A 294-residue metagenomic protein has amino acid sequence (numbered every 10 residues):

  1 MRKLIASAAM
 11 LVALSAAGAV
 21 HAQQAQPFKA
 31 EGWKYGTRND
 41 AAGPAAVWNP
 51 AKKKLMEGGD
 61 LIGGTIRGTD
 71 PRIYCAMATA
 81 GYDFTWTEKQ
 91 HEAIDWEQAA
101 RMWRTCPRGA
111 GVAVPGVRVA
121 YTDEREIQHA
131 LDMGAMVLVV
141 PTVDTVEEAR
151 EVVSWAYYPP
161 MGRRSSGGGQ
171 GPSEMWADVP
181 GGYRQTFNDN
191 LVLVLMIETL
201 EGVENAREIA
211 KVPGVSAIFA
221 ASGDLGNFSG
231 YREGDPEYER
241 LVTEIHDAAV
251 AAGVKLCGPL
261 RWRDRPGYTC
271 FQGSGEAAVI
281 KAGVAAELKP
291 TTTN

Functional and structural regions predicted by a protein language model:
M1-A8: Bacterial N-terminal signal peptides that target proteins for export
A9-M10, V20: Cleavable N-terminal signal peptides
H21-N294: Expand to "…catalyze enediolate/carbanion chemistry for C-C bond making/breaking, isomerization, decarboxylation
